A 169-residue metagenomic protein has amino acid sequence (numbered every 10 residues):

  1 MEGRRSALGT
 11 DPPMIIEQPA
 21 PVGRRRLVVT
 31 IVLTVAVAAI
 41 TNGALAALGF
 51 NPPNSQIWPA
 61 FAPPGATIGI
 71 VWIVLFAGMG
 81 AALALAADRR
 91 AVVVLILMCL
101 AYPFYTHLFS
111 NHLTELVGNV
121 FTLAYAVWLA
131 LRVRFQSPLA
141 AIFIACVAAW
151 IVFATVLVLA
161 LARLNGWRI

Functional and structural regions predicted by a protein language model:
E2-R24: Short, Lys/Arg-rich, polar N-terminal cytosolic tail immediately upstream of the first transmembrane signal-anchor
I16-L45: N-terminal signal-anchor transmembrane alpha helix
V35-G43, L95-Y105, A148-V156: Aromatic-anchored segments of alpha-helical transmembrane domains
L48-F61, G166-I169: Membrane-interface helix termini and inter-helical loops of multi-pass transporters
W58-V71: Short aromatic-rich membrane-water interface segments that cap or initiate transmembrane helices in multi-pass membrane
W72-L83, V94-L100, T122-L123: Core segments of transmembrane alpha-helices that mediate helix-helix packing or line hydrophobic substrate/ligand
F104-L116, F135, L164: Membrane-interface helix caps and helix-loop-helix hairpins in membrane proteins
V156-I169: Juxtamembrane boundary at the C-terminal end of a transmembrane helix
